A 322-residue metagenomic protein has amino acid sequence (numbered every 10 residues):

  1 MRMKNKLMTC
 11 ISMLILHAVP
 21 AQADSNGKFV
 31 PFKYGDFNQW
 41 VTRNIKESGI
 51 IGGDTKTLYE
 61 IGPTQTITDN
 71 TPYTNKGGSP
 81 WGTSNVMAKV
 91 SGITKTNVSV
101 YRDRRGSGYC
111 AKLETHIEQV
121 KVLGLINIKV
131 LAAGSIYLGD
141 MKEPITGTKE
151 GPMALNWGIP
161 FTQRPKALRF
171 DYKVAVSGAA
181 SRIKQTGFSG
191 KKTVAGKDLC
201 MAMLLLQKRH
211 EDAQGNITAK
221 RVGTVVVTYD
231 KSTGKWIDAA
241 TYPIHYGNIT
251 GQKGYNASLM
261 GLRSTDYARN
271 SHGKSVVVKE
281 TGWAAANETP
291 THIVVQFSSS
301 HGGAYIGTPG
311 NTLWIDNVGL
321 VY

Functional and structural regions predicted by a protein language model:
M1-K28: Bacterial Sec-dependent N-terminal signal peptides
D24-P165, R169, A195-R209, A213-G247 (+1 more regions): Aromatic (Trp/Tyr/Phe) and Gly/Pro-enriched flexible surface segments
V174-S181, K192-K197, A304: Extended, low-complexity, turn-rich repeat/linker tracts enriched in Gly/Pro/Ser/Thr and Asp/Glu that occur
A180, T250-N256: Substrate-binding/catalytic groove segments of enzymes that remodel or degrade extracellular structural polymers
A180-Q185, G215-N216: A short secondary-structure junction signal
T186-K192: Short, conserved, GDST-rich strand-edge loop motifs in beta-rich repeat architectures
